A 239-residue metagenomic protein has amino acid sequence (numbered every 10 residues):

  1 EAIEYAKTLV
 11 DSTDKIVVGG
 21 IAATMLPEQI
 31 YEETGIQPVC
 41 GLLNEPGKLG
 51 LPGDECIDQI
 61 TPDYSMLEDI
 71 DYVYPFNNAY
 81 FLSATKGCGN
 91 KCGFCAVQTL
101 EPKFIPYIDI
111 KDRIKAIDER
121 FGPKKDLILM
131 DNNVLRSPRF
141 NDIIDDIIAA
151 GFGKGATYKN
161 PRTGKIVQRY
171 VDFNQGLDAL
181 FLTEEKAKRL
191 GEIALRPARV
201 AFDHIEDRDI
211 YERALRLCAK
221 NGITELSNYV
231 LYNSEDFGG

Functional and structural regions predicted by a protein language model:
E1, A22-M25, L43-P46, G87-G89 (+5 more regions): Short, solvent-exposed loop/turn segments at secondary-structure junctions
E1-N78: Glycine-rich beta-alpha loop elements in corrinoid/cobalamin-binding modules across cobalamin-dependent enzymes
I3-T13, A96, I148, L215-A219: Surface-exposed amphipathic alpha-helices with a cationic face
I16, P38-V39, C95, L127 (+1 more regions): Hydrophobic residues within beta-strands of alpha/beta enzymes
G53-P62, D69, A79, F104 (+3 more regions): Ankyrin repeat (ANK) tandem alpha-helical domains that serve as protein-protein interaction scaffolds, prominent
P75-D112, A116: Canonical Radical SAM [4Fe-4S] cluster-binding loop centered on the CxxxCxxC motif and its immediate flanking residues
R113-S234: Conserved SAM/AdoMet-binding glycine-rich loop
